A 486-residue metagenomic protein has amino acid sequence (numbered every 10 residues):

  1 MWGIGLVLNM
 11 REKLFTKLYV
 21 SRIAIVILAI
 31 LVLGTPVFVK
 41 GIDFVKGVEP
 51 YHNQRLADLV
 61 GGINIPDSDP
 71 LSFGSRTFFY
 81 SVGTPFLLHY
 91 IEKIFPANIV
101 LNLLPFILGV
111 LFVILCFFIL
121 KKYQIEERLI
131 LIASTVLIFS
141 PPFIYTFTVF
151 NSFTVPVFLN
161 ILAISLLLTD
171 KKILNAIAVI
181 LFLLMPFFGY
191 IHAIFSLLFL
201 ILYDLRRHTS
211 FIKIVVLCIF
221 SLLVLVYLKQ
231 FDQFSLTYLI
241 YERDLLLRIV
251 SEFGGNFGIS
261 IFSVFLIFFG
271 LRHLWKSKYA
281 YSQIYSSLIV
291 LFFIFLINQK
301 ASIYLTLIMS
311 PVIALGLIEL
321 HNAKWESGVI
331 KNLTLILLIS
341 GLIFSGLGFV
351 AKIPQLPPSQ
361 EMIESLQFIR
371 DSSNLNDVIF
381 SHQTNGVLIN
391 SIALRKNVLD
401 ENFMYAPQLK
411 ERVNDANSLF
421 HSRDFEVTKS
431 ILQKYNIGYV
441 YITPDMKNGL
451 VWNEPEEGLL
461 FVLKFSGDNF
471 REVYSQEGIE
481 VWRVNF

Functional and structural regions predicted by a protein language model:
M1-V39, L320, L333-L337: Start-transfer (signal-anchor) and selected internal transmembrane alpha helices of multi-pass inner/ER membrane
L33-F158, Q383: Active-site lumenal/periplasmic loops and adjacent helix-entry segments of GT-C-fold, multi-pass membrane
E49, F143, N151-P156, I173-W275: Transmembrane catalytic cores of multi-pass membrane glycosyltransferases and polysaccharide-assembly enzymes
F106, L111-I114, Y123, T146 (+5 more regions): Extracytoplasmic
K122-Y123, N160-A176, R272-W275: Membrane-interface transmembrane helices that cradle and orient dolichyl/undecaprenyl
R128-I132, L166-L184, Y285-S286: Short hydrophobic alpha-helices at membrane interfaces in multi-pass membrane enzymes
I214-S221, L266-F269, L274-L296, M309-V312: Transmembrane alpha-helix segments characteristic of polytopic inner-membrane glycan-assembly/cell-envelope
L296-E326, N332: Hydrophobic/aromatic-rich transmembrane helices and adjacent perimembrane loops
